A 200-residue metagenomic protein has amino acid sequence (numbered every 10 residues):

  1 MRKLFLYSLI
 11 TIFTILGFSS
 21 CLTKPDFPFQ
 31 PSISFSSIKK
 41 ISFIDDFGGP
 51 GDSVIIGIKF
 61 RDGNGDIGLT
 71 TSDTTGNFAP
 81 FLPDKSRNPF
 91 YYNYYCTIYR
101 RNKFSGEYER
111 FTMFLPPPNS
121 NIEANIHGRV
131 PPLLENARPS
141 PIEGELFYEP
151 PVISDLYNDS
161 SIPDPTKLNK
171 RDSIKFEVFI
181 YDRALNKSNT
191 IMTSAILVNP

Functional and structural regions predicted by a protein language model:
M1-S8: Bacterial N-terminal signal peptides that target proteins for export
G17-S20: C-terminal motif of bacterial Sec signal peptides marking the signal peptidase cleavage site
L22-P200: Non-catalytic macromolecular-recognition regions in eukaryotic signaling proteins
